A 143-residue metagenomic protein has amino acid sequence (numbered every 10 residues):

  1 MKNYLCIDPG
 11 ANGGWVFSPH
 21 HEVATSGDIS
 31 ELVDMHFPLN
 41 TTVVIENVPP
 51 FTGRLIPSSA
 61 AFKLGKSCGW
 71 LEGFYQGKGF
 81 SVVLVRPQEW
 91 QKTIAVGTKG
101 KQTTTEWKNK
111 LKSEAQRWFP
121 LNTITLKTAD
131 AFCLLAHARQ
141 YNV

Functional and structural regions predicted by a protein language model:
M1-V143: Phosphate- and other anionic-substrate recognition elements at nucleic-acid/protein interfaces
